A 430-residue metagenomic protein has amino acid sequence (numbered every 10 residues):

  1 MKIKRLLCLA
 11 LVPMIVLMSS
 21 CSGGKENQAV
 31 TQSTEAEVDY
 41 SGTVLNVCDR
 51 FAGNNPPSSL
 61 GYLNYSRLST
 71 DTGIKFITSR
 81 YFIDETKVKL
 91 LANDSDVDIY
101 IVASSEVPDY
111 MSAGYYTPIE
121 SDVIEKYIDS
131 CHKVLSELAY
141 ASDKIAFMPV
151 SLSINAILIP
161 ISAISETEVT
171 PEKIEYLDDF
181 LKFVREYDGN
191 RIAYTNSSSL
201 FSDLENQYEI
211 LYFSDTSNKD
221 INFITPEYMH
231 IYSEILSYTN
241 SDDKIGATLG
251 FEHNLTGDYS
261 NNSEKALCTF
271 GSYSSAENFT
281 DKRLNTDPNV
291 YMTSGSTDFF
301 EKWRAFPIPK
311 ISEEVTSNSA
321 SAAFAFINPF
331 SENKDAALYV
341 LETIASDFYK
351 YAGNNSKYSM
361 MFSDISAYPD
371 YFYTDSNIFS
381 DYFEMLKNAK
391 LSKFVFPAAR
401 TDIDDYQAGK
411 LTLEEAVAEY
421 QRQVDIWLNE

Functional and structural regions predicted by a protein language model:
R5-L9, S19-P108, D335, Y351-G353 (+2 more regions): Conserved N-terminal structural module of periplasmic/extracytoplasmic solute-binding proteins
I15-V16: Hydrophobic core
T70-C131, T167-E168, S260, L267-C268 (+2 more regions): Extracytoplasmic "Venus flytrap"/periplasmic binding protein-like
V102-I159, F300-P309: Hinge/lid segment of periplasmic solute-binding proteins
A146-V150, N155, D178-I224, M229-H230: Extracytoplasmic/periplasmic solute-binding protein
N218-N254: Glycine-centered hinge/linker elements that transmit conformational signals in sensory and ligand-binding systems
P288-M360, T401: Extracytoplasmic/periplasmic substrate-recognition and gating elements
G353-D405: Long, aromatic- and glycine/proline-rich binding clefts that accommodate carbohydrate-like moieties
